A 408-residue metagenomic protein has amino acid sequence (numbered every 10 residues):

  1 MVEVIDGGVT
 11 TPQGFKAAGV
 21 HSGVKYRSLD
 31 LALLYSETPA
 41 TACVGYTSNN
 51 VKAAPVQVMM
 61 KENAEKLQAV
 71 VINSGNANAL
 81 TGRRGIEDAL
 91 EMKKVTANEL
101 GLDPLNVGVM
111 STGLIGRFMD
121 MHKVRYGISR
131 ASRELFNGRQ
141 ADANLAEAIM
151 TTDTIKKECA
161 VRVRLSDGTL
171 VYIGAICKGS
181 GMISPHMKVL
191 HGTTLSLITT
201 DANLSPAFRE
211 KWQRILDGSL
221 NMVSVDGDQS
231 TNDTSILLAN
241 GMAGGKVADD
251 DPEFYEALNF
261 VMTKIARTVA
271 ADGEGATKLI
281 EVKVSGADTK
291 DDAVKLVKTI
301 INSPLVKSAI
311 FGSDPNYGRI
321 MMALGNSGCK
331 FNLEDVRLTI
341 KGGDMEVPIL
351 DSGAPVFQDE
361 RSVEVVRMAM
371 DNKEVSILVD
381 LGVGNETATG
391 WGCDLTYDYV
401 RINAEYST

Functional and structural regions predicted by a protein language model:
M1-D88, A97-T408: A structural signal for small-residue-enriched, beta-sheet-centric alpha/beta enzyme cores and oligomeric scaffold folds
K93: Generic structural marker for isolated residues within well-ordered, non-membrane alpha-helices of soluble domains
